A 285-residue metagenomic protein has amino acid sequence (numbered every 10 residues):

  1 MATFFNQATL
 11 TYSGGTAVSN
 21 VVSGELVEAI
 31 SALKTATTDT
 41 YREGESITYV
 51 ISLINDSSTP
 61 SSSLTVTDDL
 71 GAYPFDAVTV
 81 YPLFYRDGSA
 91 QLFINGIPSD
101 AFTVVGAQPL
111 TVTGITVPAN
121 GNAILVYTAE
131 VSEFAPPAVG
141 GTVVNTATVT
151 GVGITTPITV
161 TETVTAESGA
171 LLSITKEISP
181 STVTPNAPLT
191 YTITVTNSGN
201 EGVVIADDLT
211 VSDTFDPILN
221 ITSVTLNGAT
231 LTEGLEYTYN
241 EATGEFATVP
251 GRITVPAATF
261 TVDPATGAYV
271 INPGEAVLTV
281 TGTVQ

Functional and structural regions predicted by a protein language model:
M1-Q285: Exported/extracytosolic protein signature
